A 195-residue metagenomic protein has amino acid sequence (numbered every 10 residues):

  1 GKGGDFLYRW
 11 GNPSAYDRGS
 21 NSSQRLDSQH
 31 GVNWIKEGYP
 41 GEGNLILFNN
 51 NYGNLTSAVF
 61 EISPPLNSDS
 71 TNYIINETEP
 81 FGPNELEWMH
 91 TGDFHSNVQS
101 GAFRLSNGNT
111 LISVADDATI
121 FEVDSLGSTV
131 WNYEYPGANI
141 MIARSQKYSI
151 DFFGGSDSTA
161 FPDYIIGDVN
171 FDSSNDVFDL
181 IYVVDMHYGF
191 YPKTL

Functional and structural regions predicted by a protein language model:
G1-A160: Histidine-/acidic-rich catalytic cores in large beta-rich domains
S158-S174: Boundary/junction segments of secreted and surface-exposed precursor proteins
V169-L195: Alpha-helical segments with a strong preference for the paired helices of cellulosomal dockerin domains
